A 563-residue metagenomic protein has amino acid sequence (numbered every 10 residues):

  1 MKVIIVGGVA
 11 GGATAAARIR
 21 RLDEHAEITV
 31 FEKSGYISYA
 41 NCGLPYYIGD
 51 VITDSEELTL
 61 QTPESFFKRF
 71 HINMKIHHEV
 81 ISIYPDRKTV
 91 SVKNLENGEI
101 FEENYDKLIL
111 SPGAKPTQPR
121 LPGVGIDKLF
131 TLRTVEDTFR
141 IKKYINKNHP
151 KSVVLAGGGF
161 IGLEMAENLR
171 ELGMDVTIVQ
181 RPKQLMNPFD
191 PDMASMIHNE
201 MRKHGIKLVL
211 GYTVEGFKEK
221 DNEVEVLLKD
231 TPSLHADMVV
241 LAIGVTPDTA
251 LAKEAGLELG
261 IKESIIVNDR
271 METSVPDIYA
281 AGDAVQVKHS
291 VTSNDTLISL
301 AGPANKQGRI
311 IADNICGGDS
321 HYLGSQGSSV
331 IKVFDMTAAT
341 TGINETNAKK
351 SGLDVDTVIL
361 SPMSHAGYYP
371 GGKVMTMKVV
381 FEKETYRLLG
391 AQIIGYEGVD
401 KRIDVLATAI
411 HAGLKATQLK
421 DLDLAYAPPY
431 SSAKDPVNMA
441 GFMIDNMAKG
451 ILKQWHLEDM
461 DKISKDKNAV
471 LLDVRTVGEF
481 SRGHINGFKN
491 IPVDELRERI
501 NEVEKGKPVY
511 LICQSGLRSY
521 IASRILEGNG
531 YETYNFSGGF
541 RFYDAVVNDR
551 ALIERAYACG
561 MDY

Functional and structural regions predicted by a protein language model:
M1, G7-G8, A284-E397, P428-S432 (+2 more regions): Mid-to-C-terminal Rossmann-like scaffold of FAD/NAD(P)H-dependent oxidoreductases
M1-H77, A166-F189, S328, K401-I410 (+3 more regions): Beta1-alpha1 glycine-rich phosphate/pyrophosphate-binding loop at the start of Rossmann-like nucleotide-binding domains
H25-E27, R69, K75-E96, E103 (+2 more regions): A Rossmann-like FAD-binding core segment of flavoenzymes
T59, S152, F160-K218, I298-A304 (+3 more regions): Rossmann-like dinucleotide-binding cores of NAD(P)H-dependent redox enzymes
E103-G113, A156, L234-G244, G308 (+1 more regions): Short hydrophobic core segments
L110-L172, I261, V267-D269, K489-D494 (+1 more regions): Glycine-rich dinucleotide-binding loop and its adjacent helix/turn
G125-H149, E225-L227, S233-I310, V405 (+1 more regions): FAD-site-proximal beta/loop scaffold in flavoenzymes
T417-P428, S432-A469, V477-P508, Q514-Y563: Rhodanese-like catalytic fold shared by cysteine-dependent sulfurtransferases and DSP/PTP-type phosphatases
